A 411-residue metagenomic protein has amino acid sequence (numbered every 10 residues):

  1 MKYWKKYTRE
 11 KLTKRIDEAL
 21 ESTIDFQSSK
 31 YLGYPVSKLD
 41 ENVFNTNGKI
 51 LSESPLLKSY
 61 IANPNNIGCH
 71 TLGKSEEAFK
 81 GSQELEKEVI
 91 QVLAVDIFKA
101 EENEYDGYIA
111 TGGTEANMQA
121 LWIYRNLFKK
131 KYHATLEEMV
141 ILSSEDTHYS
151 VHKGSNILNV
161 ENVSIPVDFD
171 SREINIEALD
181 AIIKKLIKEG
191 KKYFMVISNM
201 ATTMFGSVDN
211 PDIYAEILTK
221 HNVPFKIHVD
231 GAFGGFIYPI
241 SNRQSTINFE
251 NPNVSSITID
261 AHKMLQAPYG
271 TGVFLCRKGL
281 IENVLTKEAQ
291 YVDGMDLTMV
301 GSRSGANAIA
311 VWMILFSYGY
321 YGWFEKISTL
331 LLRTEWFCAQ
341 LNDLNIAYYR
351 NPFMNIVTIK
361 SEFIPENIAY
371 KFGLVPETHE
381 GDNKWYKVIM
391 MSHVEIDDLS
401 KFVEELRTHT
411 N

Functional and structural regions predicted by a protein language model:
M1-E104, W385-Y386: N-terminal entrance/gating region of PLP-dependent enzymes' catalytic architecture
E86-L93, A116-R125, V151, V311-L315: Buried hydrophobic packing segments
Q91, E380-N411: PLP-dependent enzyme catalytic core of the Aspartate aminotransferase-like
N103-E104, Y349-I356, E380-W385: Short Gly/Ser/Thr- and Asp/Glu-enriched loop/turn motifs at secondary-structure junctions
Y108-L285: Conserved PLP-enzyme active-site core in the AAT-like
I240-R243, I247-N351: Active-site C-terminal subdomain of aminotransferase-like
N345-K371: Conserved PLP-binding catalytic core of the aspartate aminotransferase-like
P365-F372, K401-R407: Short amphipathic alpha-helices in soluble, non-transmembrane regions that often serve as interface/regulatory elements
